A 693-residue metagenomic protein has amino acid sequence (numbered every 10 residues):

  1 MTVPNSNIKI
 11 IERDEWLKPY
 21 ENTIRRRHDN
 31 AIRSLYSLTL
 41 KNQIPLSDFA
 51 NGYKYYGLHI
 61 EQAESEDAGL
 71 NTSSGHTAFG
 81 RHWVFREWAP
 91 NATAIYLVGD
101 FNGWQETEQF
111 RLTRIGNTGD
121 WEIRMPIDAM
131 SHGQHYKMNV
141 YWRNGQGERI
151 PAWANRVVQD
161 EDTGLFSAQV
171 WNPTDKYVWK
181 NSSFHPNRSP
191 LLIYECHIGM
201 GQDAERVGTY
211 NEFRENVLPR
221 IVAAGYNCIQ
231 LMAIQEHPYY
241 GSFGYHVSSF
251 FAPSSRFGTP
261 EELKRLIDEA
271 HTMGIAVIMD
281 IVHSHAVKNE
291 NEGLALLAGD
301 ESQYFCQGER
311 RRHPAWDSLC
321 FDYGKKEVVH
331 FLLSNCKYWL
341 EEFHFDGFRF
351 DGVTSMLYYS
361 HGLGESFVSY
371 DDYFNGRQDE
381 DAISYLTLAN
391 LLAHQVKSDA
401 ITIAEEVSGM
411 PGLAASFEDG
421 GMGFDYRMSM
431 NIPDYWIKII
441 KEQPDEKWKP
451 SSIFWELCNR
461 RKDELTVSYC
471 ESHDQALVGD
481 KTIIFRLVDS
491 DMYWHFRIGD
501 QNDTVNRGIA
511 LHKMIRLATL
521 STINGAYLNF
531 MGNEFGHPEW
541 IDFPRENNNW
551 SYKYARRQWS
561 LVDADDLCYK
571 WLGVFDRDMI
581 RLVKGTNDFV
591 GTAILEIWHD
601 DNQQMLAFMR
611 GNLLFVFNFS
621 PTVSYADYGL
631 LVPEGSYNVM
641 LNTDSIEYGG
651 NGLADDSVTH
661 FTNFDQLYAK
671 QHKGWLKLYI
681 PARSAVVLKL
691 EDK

Functional and structural regions predicted by a protein language model:
T2-N71, F79-V84, T113-E195, M200 (+3 more regions): The feature marks proteins involved in alpha-glucan
F85-W88, I95, G99, S620-S636: Surface-exposed beta-strand/loop patches in extracellular or lumenal glycoproteins
E87, C196, I221, L231 (+10 more regions): Conserved, mostly hydrophobic/aromatic
H132-G133, S657-K693: C-terminal beta-strand-rich structural cap/linker in extracellular carbohydrate-active enzymes
V158, K176-R188, I193, H197-Q378 (+1 more regions): Substrate-binding/active-site clefts of carbohydrate-active enzymes
G164, H344-D346, G364-Y552, K584-G629 (+1 more regions): Conserved alpha/beta catalytic core and glycan-binding cleft of carbohydrate-active enzymes
N390-L391, K397-S398, R557-E596, V687: Aromatic- and carboxylate-lined catalytic core of secreted/periplasmic carbohydrate-active enzymes
M579, G629-F664: C-terminal accessory region downstream of the catalytic core in glycan-modifying enzymes
